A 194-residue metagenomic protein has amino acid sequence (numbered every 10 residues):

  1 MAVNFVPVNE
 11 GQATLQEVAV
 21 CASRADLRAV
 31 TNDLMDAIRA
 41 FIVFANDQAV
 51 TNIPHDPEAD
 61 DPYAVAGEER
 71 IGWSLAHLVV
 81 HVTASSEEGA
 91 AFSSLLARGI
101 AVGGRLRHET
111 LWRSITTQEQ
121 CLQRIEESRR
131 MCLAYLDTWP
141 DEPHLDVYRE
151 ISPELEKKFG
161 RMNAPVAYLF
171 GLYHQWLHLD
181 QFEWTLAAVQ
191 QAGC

Functional and structural regions predicted by a protein language model:
M1-A76, V80, S85-C194: Aromatic-glycine hotspot motif
